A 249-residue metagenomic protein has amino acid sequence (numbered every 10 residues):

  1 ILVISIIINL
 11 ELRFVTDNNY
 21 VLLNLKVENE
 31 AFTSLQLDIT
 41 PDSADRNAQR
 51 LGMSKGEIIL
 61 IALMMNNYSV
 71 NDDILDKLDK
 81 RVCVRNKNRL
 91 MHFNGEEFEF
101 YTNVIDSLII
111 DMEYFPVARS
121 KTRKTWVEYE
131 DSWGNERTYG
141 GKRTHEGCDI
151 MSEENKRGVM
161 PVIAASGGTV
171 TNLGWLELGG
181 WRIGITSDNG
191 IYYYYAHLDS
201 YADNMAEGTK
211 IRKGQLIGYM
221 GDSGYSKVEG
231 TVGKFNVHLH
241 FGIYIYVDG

Functional and structural regions predicted by a protein language model:
I1-N88: Cationic-aromatic interfacial patches
F32-D38, L63, S69-W181: Surface-exposed, glycine-biased beta-strand/turn segments
V127-D131, Y195-D199, G249: Short amphipathic beta-strand/extended segments with alternating polar/hydrophobic composition
D149-M151, R182-D188, G242: Short, acidic/hydrophobic/Gly-rich beta-strand patch recurrent on exposed beta strands that often constitutes part
S152-E153, G158-V159, D199-Y201, A206-E207: Active-site substrate-binding loop(s) of clan PA
I163-N204, V228-V237: Zn2+-dependent peptidoglycan hydrolase active-site motif and core
T209-G249: Conserved, short, structured surface segments that act as functional micro-motifs
